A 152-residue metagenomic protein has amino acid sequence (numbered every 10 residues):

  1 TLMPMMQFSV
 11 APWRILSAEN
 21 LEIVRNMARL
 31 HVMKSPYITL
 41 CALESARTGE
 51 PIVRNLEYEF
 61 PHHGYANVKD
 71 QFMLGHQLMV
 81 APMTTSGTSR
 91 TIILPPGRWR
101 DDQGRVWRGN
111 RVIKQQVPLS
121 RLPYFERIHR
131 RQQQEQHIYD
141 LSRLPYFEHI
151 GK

Functional and structural regions predicted by a protein language model:
T1-G151: Catalytic-domain carbohydrate-binding cleft regions of carbohydrate-active enzymes
